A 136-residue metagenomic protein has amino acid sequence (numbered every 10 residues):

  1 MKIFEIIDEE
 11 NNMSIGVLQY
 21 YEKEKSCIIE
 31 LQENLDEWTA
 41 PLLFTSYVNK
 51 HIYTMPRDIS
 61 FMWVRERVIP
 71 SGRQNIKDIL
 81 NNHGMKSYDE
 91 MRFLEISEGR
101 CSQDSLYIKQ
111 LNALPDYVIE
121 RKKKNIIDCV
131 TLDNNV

Functional and structural regions predicted by a protein language model:
M1-V136: Phosphate/dinucleotide-binding and metal-coordinating scaffold of catalytic cores in nucleotide-dependent enzymes
